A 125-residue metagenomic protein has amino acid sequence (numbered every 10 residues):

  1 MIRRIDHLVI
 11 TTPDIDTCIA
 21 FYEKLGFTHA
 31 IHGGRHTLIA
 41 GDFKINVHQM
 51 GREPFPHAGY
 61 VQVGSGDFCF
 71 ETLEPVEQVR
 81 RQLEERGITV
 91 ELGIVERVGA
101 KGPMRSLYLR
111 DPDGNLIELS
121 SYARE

Functional and structural regions predicted by a protein language model:
M1-I5, I10-I31, G41-L92, R110-E125: Glyoxalase I/VOC metalloenzyme domain signal
I31-H32, K101-M104: Short, small/polar residue-rich loop motifs at catalytic or cofactor-binding pockets
H36-I39: Minor-groove-contacting beta-hairpin "wing" of winged helix-turn-helix DNA-binding domains
A58, G99-G102: Acidic pyrophosphate-coordinating catalytic loop
E91-G99: Short, basic/aromatic recognition patches
